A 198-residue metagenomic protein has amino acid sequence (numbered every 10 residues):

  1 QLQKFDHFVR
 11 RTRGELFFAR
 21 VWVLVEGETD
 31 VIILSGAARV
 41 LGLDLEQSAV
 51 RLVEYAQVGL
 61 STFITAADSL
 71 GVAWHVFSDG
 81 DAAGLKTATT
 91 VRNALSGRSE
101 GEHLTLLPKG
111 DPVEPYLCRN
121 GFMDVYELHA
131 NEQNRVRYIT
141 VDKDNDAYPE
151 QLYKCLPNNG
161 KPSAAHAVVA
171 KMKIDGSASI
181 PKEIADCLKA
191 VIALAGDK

Functional and structural regions predicted by a protein language model:
Q1-K198: Acidic, divalent-metal-binding catalytic cores of TOPRIM and closely related two-metal-ion phosphodiester/pyrophosphate
